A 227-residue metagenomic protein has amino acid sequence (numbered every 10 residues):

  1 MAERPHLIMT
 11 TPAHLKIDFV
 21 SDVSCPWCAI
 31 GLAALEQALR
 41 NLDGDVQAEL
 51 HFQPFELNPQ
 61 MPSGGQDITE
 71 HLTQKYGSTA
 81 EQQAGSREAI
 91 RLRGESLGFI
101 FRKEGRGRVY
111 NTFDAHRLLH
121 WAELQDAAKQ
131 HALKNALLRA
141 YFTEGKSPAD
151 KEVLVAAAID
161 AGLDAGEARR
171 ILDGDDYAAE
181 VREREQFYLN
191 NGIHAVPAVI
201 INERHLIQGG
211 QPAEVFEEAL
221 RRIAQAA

Functional and structural regions predicted by a protein language model:
P5-H6, P12-V20, S24-G44, F52 (+1 more regions): C-terminal cap of thioredoxin/glutaredoxin-like
L32-Y141, A226: Structural alpha/beta surface segment adjacent to cysteine/selenocysteine redox centers across thiol/disulfide enzymes
